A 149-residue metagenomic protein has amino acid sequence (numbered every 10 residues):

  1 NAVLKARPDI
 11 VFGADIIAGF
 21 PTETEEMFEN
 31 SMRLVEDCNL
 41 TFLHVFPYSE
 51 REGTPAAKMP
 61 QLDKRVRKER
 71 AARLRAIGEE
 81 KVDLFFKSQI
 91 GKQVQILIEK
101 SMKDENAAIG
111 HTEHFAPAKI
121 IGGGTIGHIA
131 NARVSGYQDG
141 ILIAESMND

Functional and structural regions predicted by a protein language model:
N1-T54, R73-K81: Conserved C-terminal portion of the radical SAM core fold that forms the substrate/S-adenosylmethionine-binding
E50, K58-D149: Terminal RNA-binding accessory module
